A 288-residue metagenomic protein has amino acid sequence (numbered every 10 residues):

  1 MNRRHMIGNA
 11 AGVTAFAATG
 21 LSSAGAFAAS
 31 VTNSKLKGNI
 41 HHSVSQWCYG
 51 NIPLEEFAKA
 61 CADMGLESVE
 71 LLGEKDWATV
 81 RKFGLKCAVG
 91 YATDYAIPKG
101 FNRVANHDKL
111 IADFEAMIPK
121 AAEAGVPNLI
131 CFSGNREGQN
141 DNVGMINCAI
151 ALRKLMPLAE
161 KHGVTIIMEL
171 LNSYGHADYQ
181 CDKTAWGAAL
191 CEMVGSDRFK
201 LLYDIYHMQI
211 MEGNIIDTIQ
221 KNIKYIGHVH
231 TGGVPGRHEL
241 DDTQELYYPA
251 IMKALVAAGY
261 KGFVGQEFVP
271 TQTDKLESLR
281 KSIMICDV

Functional and structural regions predicted by a protein language model:
N2-H41, Q46-A62, G125-P127, C181-Y203 (+1 more regions): Histidine-acidic metal/acid-base catalytic patches
A10-A18, S34-L36, G100-K200, I210: Active-site acidic/histidine proton-transfer and metal-coordination neighborhood in alpha/beta enzyme cores
N33-S45, V89-G100, N135: N-terminal small/glycine-rich loop or linker at the start of catalytic domains across soluble metabolic enzymes
C48-G50, G73-K75, T93-Y95, N135-E137 (+4 more regions): Active-site-proximal loop/turn and secondary-structure-junction residues that shape catalytic pockets, frequently
F57-D76: Catalytic domains of carbohydrate-active enzymes, especially glycoside hydrolases
W77-R81: Active-site-adjacent beta->alpha loops and helix N-cap segments on the catalytic face of soluble alpha/beta enzymes
